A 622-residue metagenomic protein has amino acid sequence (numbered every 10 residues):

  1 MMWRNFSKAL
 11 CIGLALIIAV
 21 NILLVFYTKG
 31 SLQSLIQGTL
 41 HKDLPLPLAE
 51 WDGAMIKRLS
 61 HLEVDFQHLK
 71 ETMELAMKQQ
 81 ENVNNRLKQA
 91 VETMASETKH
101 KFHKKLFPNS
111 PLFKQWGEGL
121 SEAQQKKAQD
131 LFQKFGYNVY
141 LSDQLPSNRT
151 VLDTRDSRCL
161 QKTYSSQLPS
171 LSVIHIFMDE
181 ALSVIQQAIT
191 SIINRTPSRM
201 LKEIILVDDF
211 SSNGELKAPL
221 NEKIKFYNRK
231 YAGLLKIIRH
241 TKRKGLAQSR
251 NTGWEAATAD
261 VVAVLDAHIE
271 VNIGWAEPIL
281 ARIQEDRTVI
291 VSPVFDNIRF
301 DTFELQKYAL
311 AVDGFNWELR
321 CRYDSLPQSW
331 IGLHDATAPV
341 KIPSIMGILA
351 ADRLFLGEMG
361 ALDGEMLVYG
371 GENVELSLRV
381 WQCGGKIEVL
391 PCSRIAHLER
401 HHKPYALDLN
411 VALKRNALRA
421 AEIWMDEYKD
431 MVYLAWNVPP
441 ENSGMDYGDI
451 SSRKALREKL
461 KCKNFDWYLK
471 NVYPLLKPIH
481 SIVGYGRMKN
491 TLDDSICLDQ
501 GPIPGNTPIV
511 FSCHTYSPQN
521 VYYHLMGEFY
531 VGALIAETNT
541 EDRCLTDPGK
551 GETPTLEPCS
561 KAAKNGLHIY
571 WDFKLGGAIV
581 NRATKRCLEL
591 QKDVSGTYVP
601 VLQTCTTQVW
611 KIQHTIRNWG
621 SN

Functional and structural regions predicted by a protein language model:
M1-L87: N-terminal signal-anchor transmembrane helix specifying type II single-pass membrane topology of secretory-pathway
L59, L69, R86-N194: N-proximal low-complexity "stem/linker" segments adjacent to membrane-targeting elements
I193-R239: Acidic donor-binding segment of Leloir-type glycosyltransferases
H240-A257: Glycine-rich, basic loop-to-helix element that forms the pyrophosphate-binding segment of sugar-nucleotide handling
A247, R320-L354: A recurrent flexible, glycine/aromatic-enriched loop bordering the glycosyltransferase active site that acts as
V262: Short aromatic/hydrophobic "clamp" motif used to bind/position activated sugar donors
E270, G274-R322, K386: Conserved donor NDP-sugar-binding/catalytic core segment of glycosyltransferases
L475-N622: Lectin-like carbohydrate-binding module/patch detector with strong preference for beta-trefoil
